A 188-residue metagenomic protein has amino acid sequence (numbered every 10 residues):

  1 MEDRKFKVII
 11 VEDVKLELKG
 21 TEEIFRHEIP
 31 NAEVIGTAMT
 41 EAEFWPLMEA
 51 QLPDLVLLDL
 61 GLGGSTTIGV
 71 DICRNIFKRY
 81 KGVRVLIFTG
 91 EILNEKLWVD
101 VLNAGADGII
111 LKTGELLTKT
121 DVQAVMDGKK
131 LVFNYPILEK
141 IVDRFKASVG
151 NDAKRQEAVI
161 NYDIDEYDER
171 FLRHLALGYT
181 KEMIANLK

Functional and structural regions predicted by a protein language model:
D3-E17, T21-F25, I164: Conserved acidic segment of CheY-like receiver
E22, T37-L55, G63: Acidic, metal-coordinating helix/loop segments flanking the phosphotransfer/catalytic sites of two-component signaling
F44, D100-V101: Residue preferences within the helical output face of two-component receiver
T67-G82, V99: Short amphipathic alpha-helix used as the core "switch/output" element in two-component signaling
I76, G82-E95, I109-L111: A short, hydrophobic beta-strand element within the central beta-sheet of small alpha/beta folds
N94-E95, G114-K119, K181: Conserved two-component signaling phosphotransfer/partner-docking surface
L102, D107, T113-V159: Short, flexible helix-to-coil linker/hinge segments that flank and couple to helix-turn-helix
D152-K188: Helix-turn-helix DNA-binding segment
